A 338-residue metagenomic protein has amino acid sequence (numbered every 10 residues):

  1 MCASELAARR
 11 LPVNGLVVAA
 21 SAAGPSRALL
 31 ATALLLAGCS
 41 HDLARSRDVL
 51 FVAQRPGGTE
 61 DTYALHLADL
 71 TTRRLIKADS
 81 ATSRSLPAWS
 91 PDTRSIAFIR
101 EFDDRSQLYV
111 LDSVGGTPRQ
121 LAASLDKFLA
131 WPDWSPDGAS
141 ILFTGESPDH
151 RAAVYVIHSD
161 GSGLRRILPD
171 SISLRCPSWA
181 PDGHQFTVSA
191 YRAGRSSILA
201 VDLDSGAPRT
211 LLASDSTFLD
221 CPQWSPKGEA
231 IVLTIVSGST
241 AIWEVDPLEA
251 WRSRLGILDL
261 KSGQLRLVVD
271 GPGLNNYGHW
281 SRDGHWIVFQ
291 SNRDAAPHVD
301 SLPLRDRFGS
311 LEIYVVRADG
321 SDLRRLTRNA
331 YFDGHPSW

Functional and structural regions predicted by a protein language model:
M1-A23: N-terminal secretory signal peptides that target proteins for export/translocation
S26-A37: Bacterial N-terminal signal peptides
C39-R73: An edge-strand/N-cap motif at the start of beta-rich repeat modules
S40-A44, S80-I99, L125-T144, S171-S189 (+3 more regions): Conserved beta-propeller blade repeats
A53-T62, A78-S83, I99-Y109, A122-L129 (+8 more regions): A flexible loop/linker signature enriched in serine peptidases of the S9 family
L67-L70, D112-G116, H158-S162, D202-G206 (+2 more regions): Short loop/turn segments that connect beta-strands within beta-propeller blades
R73, R119, R165, R209 (+2 more regions): A structural motif specific to WD40 beta-propellers
P303, D319-W338: Hydrophilic extracytoplasmic domains
